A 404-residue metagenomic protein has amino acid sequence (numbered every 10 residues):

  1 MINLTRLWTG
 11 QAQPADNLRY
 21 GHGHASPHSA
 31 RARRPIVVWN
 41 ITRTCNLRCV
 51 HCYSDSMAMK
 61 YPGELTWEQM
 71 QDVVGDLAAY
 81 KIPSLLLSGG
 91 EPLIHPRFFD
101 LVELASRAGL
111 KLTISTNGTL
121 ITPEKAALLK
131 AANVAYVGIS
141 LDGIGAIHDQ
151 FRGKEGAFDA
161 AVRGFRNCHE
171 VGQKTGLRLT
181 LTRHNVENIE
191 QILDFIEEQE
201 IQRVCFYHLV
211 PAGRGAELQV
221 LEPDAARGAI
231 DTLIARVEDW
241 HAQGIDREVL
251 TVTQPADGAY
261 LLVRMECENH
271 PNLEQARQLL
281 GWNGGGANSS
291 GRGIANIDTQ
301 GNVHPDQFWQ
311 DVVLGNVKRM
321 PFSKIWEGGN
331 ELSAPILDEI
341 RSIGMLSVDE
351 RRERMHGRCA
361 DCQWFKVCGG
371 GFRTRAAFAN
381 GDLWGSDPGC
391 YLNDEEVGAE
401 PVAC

Functional and structural regions predicted by a protein language model:
M1-K60, G75-A78, F322: N-terminal pre-core extensions flanking Radical SAM catalytic domains
N46-S54, P305, H356-T374: Local cysteine-cluster metal-coordination motifs and their immediate loop/turn environment, predominantly Fe-S cluster
S54-G63, Q310-V312, F365-E400: Iron-sulfur (Fe-S) cluster-binding segments and ferredoxin-like electron-carrier domains, especially [2Fe-2S]
P62, W67-D224: Radical SAM/AdoMet-radical enzyme domain recognition
D76-G89, G385-C404: Short Fe-S-cluster ligation motifs
A225-Q275, N302-D361, G369: C-terminal accessory region of radical SAM enzymes
A276-G286: Short, basic/aromatic recognition patches
N288-G291: Short, small/polar residue-rich loop motifs at catalytic or cofactor-binding pockets
